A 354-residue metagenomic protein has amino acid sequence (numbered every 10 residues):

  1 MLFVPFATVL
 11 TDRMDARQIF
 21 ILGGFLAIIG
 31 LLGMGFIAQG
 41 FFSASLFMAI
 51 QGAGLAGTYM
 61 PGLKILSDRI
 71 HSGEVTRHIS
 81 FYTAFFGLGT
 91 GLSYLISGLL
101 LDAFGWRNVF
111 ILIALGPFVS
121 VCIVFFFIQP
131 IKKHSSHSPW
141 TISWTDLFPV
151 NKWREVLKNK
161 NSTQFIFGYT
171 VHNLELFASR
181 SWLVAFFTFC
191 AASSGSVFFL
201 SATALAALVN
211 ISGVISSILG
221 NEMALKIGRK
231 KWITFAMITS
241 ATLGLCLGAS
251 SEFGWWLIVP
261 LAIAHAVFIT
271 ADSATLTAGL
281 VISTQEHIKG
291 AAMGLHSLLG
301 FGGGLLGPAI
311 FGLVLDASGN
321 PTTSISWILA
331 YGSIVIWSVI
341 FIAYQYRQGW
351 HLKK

Functional and structural regions predicted by a protein language model:
M1-T8, A207-L219: Central cavity-lining transmembrane alpha-helices of secondary-active solute carriers, predominantly the Major
L2-A38: Conserved MFS/SLC helix-loop-helix module at the cytosolic interface between two early adjacent transmembrane helices
F25-Q39, T239-E252: C-terminal ends and interior cores of transmembrane alpha-helices in multi-pass membrane transporters/permeases
F47-F85: Cytoplasmic helix-loop-helix junction between adjacent transmembrane helices in 12-TM secondary transporters
C122-F127, N320, W327-K354: Multi-pass alpha-helical transporter architecture, strongest for 12-TM Major Facilitator/SLC carriers used
I128-N151: Flexible cytoplasmic inter-helical loops of multi-pass small-molecule transporters
S162-A207: Extracytoplasmic gate region of multi-pass secondary transporters
K230-L276: C-terminal transmembrane helical hairpin of 12-TM major facilitator-type secondary transporters
